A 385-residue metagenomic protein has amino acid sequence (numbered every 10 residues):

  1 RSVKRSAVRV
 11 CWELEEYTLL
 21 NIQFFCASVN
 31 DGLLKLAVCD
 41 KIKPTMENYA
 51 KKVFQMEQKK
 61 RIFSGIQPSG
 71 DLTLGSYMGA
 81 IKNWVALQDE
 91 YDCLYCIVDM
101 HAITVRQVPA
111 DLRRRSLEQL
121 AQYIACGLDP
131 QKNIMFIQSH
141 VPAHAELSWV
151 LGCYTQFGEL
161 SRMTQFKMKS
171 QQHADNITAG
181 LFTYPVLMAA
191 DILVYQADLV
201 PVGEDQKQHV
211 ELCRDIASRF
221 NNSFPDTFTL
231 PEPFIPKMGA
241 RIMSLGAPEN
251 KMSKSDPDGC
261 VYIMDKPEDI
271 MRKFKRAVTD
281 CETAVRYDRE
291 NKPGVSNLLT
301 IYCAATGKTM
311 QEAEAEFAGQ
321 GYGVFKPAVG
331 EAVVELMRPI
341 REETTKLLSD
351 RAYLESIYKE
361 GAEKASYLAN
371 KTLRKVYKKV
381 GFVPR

Functional and structural regions predicted by a protein language model:
R1-R9: Low-acidity, Ser/Thr- and Arg-rich intrinsically disordered low-complexity segments
T18, S28-L33, K41-E47, K51-K52: Short, positively charged and aromatic/hydrophobic N-terminal segments
V53-F63, P68-A190, A332-E335, T345: N-terminal Rossmann-like or analogous alpha/beta NTP/dinucleotide-binding catalytic cores that position adenine
I66-P68, D99-H101, D198-L199, D256 (+1 more regions): Short, histidine-centered active-site or binding-site loop motifs used for metal coordination, general acid-base
S76, Q208, R214-R385: Conserved nucleotide- and phosphate/pyrophosphate-binding catalytic cores in adenylate/nucleotidyl-handling enzymes
F157-S161, V194-P201, C303-A313, R341: Short helix-capping/linker segments at secondary-structure and domain boundaries
Q165-F220, F224: Internal, conserved structured core segments that host functional sites
